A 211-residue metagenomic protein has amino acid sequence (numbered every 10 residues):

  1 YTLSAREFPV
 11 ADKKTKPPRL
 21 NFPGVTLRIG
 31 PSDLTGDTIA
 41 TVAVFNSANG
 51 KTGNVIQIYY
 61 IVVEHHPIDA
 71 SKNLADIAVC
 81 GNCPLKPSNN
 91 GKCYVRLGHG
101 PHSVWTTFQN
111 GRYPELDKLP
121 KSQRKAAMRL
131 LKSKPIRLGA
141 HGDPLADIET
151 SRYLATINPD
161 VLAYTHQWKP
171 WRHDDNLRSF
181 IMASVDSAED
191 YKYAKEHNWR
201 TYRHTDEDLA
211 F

Functional and structural regions predicted by a protein language model:
Y1-F211: Class I S-adenosyl-L-methionine
